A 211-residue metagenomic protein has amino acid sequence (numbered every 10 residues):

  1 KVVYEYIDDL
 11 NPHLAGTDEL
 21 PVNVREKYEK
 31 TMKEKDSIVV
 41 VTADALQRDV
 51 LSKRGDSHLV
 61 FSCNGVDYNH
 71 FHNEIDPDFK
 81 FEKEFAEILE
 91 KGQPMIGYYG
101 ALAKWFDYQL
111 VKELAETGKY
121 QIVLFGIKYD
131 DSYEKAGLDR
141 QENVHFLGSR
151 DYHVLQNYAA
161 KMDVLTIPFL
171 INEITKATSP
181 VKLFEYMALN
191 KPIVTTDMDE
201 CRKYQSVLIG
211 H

Functional and structural regions predicted by a protein language model:
Y4, L10, E19-V39: Membrane-proximal helix-turn-helix segments that form the acceptor-binding/catalytic region of lipid-linked
L14-T17, V66-E87, K104: Acidic anion/phosphate-binding donor-loop and adjacent secondary structure in glycosyltransferase catalytic cores
V41-A43, N64, T196: Replace "coordinates the UDP/GDP/TDP-sugar" with "coordinates nucleotide-activated sugar donors
T42, I96-G100, F125-G126, L147 (+1 more regions): Short hydrophobic "strand-cap" motifs at the C-terminus of beta-strands
A45, S62-G65, E74, M162: Carbohydrate-associated surface elements
F85-F106, V111-A115, K119-F125: Conserved donor-binding/catalytic core segment of Leloir-type glycosyltransferases
Q93, G126, S132-A159, L208-I209: Nucleotide-activated donor-binding/catalytic signature segment of Leloir-type glycosyltransferases, i.e., the conserved
H153-Y158, L165-M187, V194-S206: Nucleotide-sugar-dependent
